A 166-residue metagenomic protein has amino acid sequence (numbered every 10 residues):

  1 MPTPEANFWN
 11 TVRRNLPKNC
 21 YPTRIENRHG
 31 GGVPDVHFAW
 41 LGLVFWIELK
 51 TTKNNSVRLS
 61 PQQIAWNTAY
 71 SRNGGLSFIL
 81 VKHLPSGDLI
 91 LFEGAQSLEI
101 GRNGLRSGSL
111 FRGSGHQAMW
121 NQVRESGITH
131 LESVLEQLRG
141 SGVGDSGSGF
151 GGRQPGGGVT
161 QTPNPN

Functional and structural regions predicted by a protein language model:
M1-N27, G158-V159, P165: Acidic-basic catalytic patches of nuclease active cores, encompassing PD-(D/E)XK and other metal-cofactor nuclease
G32: Beta-rich catalytic cores
V36-F38, L43-K53: Conserved catalytic cores of phosphodiester-cleaving nucleases, focusing on short active-site segments
K53-I64: Active-site-adjacent loop/helix micro-motif of nuclease/hydrolase catalytic cores
V57-R58, Q96, I100-N103: Sequence/structural signature of beta-propeller domains
S71-E99: Nucleic-acid nuclease catalytic cores
G113-N166: Charged phosphate-binding loop/patch that engages nucleotide di/tri-phosphates or the phosphate backbone of nucleic
